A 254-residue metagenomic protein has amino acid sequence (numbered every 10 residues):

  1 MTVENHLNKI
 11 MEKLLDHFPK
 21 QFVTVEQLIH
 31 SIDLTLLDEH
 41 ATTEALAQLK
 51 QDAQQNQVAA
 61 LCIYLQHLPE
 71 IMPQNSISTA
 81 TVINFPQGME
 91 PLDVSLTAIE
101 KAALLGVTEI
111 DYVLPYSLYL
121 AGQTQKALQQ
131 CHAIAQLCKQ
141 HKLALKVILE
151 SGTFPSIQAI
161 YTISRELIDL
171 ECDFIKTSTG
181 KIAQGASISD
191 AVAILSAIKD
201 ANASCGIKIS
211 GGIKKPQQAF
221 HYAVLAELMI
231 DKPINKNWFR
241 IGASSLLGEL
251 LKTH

Functional and structural regions predicted by a protein language model:
M1-H40, E44, V192-C205, K214-H254: Alpha/beta catalytic cores of nucleotide-metabolism and tRNA/nucleoside-modifying enzymes
E26-T43, A80-L96, S117-Q123, K146-A159 (+1 more regions): Active-site mouth loops of central-metabolism enzymes
Q27-L36, A59-I63, S78-N84, I110-Y112 (+4 more regions): Hydrophobic faces of well-ordered beta-strands that scaffold small-molecule active sites in alpha/beta enzyme cores
V58-E109: Active-site cofactor/substrate anionic-group-binding motifs, chiefly glycine- and Lys/Arg-rich phosphate-binding loops
L65-Q87, T124-K146, D169-L170, A186-K214: Alpha-helix-loop-beta-strand connector modules within alpha/beta enzyme cores
T81, F85, L105-L118, D169-S187 (+2 more regions): Glycine-rich phosphate-binding active-site loops on the catalytic face of alpha/beta enzymes
E90-L104, P155-E166, S189-V192, K199 (+3 more regions): Catalytic cores of alpha/beta
I99, E109-C172: Conserved anion-binding
